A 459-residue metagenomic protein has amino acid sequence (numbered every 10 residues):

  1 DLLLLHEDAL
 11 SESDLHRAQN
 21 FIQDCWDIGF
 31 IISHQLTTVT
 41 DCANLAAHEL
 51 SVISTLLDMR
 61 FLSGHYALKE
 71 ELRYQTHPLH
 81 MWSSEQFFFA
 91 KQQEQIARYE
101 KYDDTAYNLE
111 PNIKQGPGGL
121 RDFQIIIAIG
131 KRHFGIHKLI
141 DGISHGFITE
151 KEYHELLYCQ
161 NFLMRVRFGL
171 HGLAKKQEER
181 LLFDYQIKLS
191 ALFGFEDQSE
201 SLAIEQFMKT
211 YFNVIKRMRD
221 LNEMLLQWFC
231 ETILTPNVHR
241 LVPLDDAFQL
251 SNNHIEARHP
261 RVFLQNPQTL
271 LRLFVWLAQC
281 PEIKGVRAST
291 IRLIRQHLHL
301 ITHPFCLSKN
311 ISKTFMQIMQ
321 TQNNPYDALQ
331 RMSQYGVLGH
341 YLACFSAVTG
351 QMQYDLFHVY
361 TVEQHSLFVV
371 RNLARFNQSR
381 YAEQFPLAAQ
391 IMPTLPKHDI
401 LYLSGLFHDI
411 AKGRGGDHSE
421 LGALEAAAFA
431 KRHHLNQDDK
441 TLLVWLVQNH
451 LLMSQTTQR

Functional and structural regions predicted by a protein language model:
L2-H358, A427: Non-catalytic interface/linker regions that flank or bridge core catalytic/transmembrane domains
L2-R17, S144, L156-R165, L173-K175 (+4 more regions): Divalent metal-dependent catalytic cores for phosphoryl transfer on phosphate-bearing substrates
Q35-R60, L356, A382-P396, L435-R459: Histidine/acidic-rich helix-loop-helix segments that form or flank divalent-metal centers in metalloenzyme catalytic
P304-S404, D409, G413-K431, T441 (+1 more regions): Long, K/E/R/D-enriched contiguous segments that form extended
